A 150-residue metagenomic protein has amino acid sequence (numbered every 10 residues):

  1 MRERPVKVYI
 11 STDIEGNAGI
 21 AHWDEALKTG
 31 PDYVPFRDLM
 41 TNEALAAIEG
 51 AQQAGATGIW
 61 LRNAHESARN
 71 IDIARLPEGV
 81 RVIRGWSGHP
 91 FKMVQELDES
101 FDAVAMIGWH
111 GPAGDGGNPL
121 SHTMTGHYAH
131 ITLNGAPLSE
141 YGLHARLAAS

Functional and structural regions predicted by a protein language model:
R4-V8: Extreme N-terminal starter segment of soluble prokaryotic enzymes
S11-T12, R62-N63, V104-W109: Short beta-strand segments
E15-I20: Short acidic, Gly/Ser-rich segments with clustered Asp/Glu that frequently serve as metal-coordination loops in enzyme
D24-E49: Short catalytic helix/loop segments, enriched in acidic residues and glycine and frequently bearing histidine
Q52-I59: Hard-cation-handling environments
E66-G79: Glycine-rich loop at the start of a catalytic domain that most often binds anionic cofactors/ligands
L76-L97: A glycine-rich helix N-cap at a beta->alpha junction
M93-A149: Internal, conserved structured core segments that host functional sites
